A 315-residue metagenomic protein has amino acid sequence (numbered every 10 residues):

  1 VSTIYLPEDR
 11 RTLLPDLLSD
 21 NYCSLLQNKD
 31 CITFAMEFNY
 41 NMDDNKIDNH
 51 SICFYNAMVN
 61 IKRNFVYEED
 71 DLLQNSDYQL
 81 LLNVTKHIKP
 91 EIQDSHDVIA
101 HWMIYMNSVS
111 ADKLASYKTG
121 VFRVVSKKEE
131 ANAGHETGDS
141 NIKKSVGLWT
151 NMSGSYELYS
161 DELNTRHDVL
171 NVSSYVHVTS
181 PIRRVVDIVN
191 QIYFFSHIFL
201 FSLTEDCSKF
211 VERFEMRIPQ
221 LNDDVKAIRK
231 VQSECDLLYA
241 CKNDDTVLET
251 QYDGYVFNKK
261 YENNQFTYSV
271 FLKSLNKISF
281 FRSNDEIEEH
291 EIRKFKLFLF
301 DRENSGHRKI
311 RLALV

Functional and structural regions predicted by a protein language model:
V1-V315: Electropositive polyanion-binding surfaces
